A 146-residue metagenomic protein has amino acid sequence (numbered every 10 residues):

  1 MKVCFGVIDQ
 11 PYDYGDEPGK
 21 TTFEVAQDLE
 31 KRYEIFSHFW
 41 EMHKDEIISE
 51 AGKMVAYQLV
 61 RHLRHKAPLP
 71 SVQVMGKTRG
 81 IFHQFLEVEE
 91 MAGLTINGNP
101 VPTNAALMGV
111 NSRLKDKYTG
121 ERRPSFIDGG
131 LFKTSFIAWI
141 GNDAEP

Functional and structural regions predicted by a protein language model:
M1-P146: Short, Lys/Arg-rich flexible segments
